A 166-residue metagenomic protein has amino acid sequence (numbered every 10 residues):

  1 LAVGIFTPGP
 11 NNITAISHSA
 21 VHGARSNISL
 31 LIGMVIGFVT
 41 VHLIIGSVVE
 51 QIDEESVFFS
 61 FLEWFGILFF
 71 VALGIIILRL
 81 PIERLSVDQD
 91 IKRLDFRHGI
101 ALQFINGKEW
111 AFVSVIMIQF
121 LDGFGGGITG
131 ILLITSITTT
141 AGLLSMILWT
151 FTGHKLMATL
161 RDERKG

Functional and structural regions predicted by a protein language model:
L1-S60, V115-I134: Juxtamembrane transmembrane-helix termini in multi-pass membrane transport proteins
G4-P8, I105-N106, M146: Short helix-coil transition sites and intra-membrane helix breaks within transmembrane domains of multi-pass
N11, G37-V49, F70-L73, W110 (+1 more regions): Alpha-helical transmembrane segments and their lipid-water interface positions in multi-pass membrane proteins
G33, D90-K92: Cytoplasmic-side transmembrane-helix entry/capping segments in multi-pass membrane proteins
E55-L85, T139-W149, M157-G166: Selective transmembrane alpha-helices of multi-pass membrane proteins
R93-A101, T129-L133: Alpha-helical membrane-protein architecture signal
Q103-V113: Selected transmembrane alpha-helices and immediately adjacent juxtamembrane segments of polytopic inner-membrane
